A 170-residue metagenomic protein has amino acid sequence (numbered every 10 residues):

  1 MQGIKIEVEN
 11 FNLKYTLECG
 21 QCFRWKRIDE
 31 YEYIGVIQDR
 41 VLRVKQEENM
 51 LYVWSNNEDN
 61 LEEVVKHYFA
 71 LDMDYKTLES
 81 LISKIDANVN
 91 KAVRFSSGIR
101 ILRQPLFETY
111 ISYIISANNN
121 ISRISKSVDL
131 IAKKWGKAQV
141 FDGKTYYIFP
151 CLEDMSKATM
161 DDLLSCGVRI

Functional and structural regions predicted by a protein language model:
M1-I170: HhH-family (HhH-GPD) DNA N-glycosylase catalytic core used in base-excision repair
